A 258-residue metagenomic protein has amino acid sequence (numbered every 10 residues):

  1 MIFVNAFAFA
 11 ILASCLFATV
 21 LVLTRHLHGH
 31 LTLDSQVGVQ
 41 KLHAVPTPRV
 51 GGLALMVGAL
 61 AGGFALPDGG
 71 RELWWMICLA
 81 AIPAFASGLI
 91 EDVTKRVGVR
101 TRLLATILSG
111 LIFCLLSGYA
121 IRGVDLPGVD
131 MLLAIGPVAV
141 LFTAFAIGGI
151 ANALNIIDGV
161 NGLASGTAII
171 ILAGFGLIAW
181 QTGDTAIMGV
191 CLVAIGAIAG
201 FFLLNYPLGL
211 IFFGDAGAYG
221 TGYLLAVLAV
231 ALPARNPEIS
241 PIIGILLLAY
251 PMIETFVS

Functional and structural regions predicted by a protein language model:
M1-I253: "…together with the soluble PPM/PP2C metallo-phosphatase catalytic core" -> "…together with the soluble PPM/PP2C
E254-S258: Transmembrane alpha-helix/helix-exit interface in multi-pass inner-membrane proteins
